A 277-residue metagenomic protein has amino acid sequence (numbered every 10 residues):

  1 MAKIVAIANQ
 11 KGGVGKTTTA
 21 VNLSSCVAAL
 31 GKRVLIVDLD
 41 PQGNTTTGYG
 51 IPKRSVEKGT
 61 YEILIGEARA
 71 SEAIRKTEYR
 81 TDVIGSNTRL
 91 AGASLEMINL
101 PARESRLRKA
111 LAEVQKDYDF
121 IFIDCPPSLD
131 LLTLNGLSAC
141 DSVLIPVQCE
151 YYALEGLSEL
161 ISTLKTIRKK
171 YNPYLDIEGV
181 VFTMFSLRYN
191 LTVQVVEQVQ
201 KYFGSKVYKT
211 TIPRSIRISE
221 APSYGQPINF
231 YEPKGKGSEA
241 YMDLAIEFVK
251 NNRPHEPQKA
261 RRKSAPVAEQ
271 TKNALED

Functional and structural regions predicted by a protein language model:
M1-D277: P-loop NTP-binding core
